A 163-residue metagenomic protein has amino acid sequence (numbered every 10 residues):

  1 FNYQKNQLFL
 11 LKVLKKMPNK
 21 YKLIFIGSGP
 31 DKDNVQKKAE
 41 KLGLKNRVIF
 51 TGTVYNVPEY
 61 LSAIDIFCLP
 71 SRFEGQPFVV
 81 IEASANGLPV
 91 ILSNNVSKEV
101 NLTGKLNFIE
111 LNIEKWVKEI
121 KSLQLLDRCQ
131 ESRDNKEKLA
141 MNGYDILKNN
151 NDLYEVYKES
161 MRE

Functional and structural regions predicted by a protein language model:
N2-K16, P30-Q36: A conserved mid-protein helix/loop that constitutes part of the nucleotide-sugar donor-binding site
L10-L11, L23, W116, L153: A structural motif in glycosyltransferase catalytic domains
Q36-G52: Nucleotide-activated donor-binding/catalytic signature segment of Leloir-type glycosyltransferases, i.e., the conserved
V48, F67-C68: A short hydrophobic beta-strand element within the catalytic core of glycosyltransferases that build diverse glycans
T53, R72: Aromatic "clamp/platform" in nucleotide-sugar-dependent glycosyltransferases that forms part of the donor/acceptor
P89-S93: Short hydrophobic beta-strand element within catalytic cores of glycosyltransferases and related nucleotide-activated
E99-C129: Change "using UDP/GDP/dTDP sugars" to "using nucleotide sugars
C129-E163: A charged, aromatic-enriched C-terminal amphipathic alpha-helix characteristic of glycosyltransferases across folds
